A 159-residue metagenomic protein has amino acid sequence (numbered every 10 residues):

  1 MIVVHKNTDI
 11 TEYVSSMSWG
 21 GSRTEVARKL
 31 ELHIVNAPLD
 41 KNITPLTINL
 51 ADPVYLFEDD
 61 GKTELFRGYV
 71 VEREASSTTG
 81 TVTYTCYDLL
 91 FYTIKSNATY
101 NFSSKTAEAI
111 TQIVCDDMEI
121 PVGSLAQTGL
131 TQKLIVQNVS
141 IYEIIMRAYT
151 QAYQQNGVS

Functional and structural regions predicted by a protein language model:
M1-N49, L89-F91, G123: Juxtamembrane "anchor/assembly" segments of surface/extracellular structural proteins
M1-Y13, D60-T63, Y149-V158: Short, solvent-exposed secondary-structure boundary motifs
V14, I94-S104, M146-V158: Surface-exposed, non-catalytic interaction/assembly patches
M17-G21, V70-E74, A148-T150: Intrinsically disordered, low-complexity boundary segments flanking structured domains
S18, H33, Y69, N101 (+1 more regions): Generic structural detector for well-ordered beta-strands
D40-V122: Surface-exposed cap/loop segments at beta↔alpha junctions
T81, Y87-L90, S124-S159: Short beta-strand-centered interaction patches in the first periplasmic/extracellular domains of large envelope
